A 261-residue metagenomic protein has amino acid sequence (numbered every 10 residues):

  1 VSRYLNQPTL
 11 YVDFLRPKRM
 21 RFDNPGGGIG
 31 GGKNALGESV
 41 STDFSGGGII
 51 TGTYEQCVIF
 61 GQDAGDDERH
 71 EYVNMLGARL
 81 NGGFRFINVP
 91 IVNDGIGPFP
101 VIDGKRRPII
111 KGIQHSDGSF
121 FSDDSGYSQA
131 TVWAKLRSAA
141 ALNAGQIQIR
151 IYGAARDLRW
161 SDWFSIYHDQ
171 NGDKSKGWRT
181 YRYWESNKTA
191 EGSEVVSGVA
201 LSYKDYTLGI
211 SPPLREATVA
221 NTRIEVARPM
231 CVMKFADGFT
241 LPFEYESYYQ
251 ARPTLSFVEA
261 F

Functional and structural regions predicted by a protein language model:
V1-F261: Extracellular/virion structural assembly segments
